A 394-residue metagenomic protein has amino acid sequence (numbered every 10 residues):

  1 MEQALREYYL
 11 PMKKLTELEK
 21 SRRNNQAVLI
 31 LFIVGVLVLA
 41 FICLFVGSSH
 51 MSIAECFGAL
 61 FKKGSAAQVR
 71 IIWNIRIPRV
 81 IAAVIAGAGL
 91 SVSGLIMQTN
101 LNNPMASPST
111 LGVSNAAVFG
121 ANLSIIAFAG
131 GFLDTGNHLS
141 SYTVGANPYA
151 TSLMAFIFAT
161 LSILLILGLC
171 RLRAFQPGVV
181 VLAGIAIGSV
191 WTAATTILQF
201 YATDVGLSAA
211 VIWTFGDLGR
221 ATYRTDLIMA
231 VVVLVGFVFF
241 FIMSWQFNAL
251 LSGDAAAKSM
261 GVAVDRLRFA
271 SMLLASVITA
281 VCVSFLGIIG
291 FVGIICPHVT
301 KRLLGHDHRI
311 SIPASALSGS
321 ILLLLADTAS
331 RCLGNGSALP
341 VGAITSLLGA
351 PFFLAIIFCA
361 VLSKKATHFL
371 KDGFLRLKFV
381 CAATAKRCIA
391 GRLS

Functional and structural regions predicted by a protein language model:
E2-F374, R387, S394: Alpha-helical transmembrane segments in inner-membrane proteins
